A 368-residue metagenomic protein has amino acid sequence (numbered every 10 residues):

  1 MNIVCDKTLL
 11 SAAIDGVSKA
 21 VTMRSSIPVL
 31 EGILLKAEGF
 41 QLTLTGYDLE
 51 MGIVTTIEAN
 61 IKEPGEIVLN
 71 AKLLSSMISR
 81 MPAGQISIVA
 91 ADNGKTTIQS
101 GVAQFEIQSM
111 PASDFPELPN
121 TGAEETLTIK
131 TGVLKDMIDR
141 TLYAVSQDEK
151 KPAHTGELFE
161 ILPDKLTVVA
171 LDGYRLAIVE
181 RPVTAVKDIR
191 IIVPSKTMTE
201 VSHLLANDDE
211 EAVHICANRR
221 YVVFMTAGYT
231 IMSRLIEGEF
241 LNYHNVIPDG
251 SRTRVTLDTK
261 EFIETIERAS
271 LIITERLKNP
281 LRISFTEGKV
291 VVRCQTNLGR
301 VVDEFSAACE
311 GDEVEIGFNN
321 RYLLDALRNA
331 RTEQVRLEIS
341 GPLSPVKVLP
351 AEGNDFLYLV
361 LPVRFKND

Functional and structural regions predicted by a protein language model:
M1-D368: Structural preference for solvent-exposed beta-strand-turn elements and adjacent flexible terminal/loop segments within
